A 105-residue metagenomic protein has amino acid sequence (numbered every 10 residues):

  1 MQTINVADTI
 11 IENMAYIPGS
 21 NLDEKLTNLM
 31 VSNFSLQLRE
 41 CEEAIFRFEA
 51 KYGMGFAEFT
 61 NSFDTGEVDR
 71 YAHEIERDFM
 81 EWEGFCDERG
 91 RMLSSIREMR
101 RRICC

Functional and structural regions predicted by a protein language model:
M1-F63, D69, S94-C105: Small, basic N-terminal interaction modules of short regulatory proteins
E67-E76: Charged, acidic
I75-C105: Short, compact, well-ordered microdomains
